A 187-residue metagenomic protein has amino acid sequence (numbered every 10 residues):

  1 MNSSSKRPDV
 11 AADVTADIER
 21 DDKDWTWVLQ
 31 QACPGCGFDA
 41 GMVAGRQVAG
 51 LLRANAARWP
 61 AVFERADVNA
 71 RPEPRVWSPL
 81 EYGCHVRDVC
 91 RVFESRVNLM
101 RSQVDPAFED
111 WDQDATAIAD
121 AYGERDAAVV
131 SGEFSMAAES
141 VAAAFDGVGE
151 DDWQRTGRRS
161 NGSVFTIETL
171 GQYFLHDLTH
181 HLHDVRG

Functional and structural regions predicted by a protein language model:
N2-Q30, V68-A117, D152-G187: Short, contiguous alpha-helical
A32-V48, V129: Short, charged, low-complexity loops and linkers
P34-D39, D114-Y122: A short small-residue
A44-L51, P74, E133, L170-Y173: Short, contiguous, pocket-lining structural segments that sit at or immediately flank catalytic/ligand-binding sites
V48-W77: A glycine-rich, hydrophobic loop/mini-helix early in the fold
L51-N55, W59-V62, A117-R155, F174: Acidic/histidine-rich alpha-helical segments that form the ligand environment of transition-metal centers
